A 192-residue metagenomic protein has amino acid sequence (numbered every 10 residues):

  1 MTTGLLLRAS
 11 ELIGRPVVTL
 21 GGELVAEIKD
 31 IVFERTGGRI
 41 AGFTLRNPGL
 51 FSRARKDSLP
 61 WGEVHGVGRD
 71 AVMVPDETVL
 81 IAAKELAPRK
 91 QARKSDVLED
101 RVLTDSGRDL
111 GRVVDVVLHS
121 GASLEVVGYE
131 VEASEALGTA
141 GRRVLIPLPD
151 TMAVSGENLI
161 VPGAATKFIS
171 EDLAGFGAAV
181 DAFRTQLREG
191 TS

Functional and structural regions predicted by a protein language model:
M1-S192: Peripheral interaction segments used for macromolecular assembly
